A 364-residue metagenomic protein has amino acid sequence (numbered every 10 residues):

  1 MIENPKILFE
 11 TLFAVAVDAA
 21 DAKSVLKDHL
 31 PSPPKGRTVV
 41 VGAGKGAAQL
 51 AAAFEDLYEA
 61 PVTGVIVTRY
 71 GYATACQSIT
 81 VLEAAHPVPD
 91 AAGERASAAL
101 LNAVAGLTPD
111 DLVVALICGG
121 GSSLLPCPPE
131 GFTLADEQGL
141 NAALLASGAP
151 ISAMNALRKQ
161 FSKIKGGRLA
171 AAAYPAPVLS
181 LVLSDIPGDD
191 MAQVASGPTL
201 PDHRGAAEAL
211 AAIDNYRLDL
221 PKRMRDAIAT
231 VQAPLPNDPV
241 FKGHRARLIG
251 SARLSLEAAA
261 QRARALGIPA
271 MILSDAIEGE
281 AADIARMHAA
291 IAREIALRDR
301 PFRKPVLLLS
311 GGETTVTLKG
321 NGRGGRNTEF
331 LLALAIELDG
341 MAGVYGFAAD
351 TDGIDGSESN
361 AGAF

Functional and structural regions predicted by a protein language model:
M1-S310, T314-Y345, G353-F364: N-terminal loops that bind phosphate or other acidic moieties and the adjacent beta-alpha structural core
